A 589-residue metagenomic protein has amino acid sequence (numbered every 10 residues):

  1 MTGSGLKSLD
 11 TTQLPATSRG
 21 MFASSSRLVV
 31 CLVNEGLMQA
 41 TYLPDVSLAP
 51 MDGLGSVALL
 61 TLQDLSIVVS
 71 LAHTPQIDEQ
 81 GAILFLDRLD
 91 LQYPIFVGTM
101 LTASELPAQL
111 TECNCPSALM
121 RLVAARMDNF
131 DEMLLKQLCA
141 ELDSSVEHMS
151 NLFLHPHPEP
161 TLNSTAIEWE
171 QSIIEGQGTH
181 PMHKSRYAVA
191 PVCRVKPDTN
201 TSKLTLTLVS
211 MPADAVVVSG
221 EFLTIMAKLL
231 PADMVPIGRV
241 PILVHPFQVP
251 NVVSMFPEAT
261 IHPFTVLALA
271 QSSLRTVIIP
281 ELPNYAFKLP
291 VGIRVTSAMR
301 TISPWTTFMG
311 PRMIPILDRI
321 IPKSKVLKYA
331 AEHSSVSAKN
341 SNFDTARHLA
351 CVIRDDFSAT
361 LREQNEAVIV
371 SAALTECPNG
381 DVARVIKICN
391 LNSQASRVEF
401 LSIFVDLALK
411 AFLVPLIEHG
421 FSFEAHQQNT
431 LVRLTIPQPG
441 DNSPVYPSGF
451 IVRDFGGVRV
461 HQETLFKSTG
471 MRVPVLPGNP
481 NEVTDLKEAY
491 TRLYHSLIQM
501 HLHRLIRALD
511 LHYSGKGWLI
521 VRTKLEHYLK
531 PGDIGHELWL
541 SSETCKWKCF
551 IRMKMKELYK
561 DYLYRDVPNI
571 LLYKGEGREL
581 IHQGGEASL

Functional and structural regions predicted by a protein language model:
M1-L407, T435-L589: Nucleotide/phosphate-binding site architecture used for ATP/NTP-dependent chemistry
S393-V432: Conserved kinase catalytic-core segment
